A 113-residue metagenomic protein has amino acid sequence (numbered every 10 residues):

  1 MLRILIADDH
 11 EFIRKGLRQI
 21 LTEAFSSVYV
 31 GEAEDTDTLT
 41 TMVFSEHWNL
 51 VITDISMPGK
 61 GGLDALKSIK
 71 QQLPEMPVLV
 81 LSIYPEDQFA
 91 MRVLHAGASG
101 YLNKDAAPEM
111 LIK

Functional and structural regions predicted by a protein language model:
D8, D54, S82: Active-site residues of response regulator receiver
E11-G31: Two-component/phosphorelay signaling modules centered on CheY-like receiver
E32-L50: Acidic, metal-coordinating helix/loop segments flanking the phosphotransfer/catalytic sites of two-component signaling
D35, K60-D64: Acidic catalytic/metal-coordinating carboxylates
M57: Receiver (REC) domain active-site loop signature in two-component systems and cognate sites in sensor histidine kinases
L63-E75: Short amphipathic alpha-helix used as the core "switch/output" element in two-component signaling
Q88, A106-K113: C-terminal output helix
